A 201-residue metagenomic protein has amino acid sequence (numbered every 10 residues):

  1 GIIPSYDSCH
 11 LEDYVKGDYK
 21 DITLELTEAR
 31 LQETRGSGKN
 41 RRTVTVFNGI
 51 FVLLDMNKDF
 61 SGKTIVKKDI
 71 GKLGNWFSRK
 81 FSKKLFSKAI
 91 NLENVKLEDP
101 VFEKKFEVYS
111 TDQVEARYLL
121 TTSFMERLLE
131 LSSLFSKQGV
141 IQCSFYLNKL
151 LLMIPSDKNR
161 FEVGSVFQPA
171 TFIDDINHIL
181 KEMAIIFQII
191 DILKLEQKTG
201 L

Functional and structural regions predicted by a protein language model:
G1-L201: Charged, low-complexity intrinsically disordered regions
